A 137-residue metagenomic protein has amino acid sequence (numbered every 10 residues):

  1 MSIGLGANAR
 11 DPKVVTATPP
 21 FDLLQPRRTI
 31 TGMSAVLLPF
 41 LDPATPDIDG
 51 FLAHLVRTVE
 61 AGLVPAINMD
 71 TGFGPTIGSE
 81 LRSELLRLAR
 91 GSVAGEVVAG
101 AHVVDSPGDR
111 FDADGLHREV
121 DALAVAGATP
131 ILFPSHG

Functional and structural regions predicted by a protein language model:
I3-G137: Active-site beta->alpha loop and helix N-cap motifs at the rims of alpha/beta catalytic domains
